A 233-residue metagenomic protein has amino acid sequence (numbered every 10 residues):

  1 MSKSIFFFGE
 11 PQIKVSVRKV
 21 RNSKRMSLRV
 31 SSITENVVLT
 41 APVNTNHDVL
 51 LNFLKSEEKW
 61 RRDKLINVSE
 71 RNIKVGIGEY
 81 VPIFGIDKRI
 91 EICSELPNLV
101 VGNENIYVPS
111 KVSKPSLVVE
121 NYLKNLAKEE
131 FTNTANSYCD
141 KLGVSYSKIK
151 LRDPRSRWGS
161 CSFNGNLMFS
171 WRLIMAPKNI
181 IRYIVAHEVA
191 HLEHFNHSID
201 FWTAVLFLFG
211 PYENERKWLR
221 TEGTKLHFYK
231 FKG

Functional and structural regions predicted by a protein language model:
M1-R182, L192-G233: Active-site-proximal or metal-binding-adjacent scaffold patches in catalytic folds
V185: Walker B beta-strand of ABC/ABC-like P-loop ATPase nucleotide-binding domains, specifically the conserved hydrophobic
E188: Walker B catalytic acidic pair
